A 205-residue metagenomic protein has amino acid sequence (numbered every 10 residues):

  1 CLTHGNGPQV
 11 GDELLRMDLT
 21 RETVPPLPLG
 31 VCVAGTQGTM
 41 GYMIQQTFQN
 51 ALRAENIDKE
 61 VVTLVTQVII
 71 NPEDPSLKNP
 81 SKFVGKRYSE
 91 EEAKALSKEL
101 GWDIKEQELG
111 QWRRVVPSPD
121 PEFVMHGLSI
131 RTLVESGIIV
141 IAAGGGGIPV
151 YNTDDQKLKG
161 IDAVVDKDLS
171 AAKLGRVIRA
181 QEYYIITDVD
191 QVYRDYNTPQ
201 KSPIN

Functional and structural regions predicted by a protein language model:
C1-D12, E60-V65, V140-A143, Y183-V189: Short beta-strand segments at enzyme active-site cores
G7, G11-E22, N197: Glycine-rich loop at the start of a catalytic domain that most often binds anionic cofactors/ligands
G7-G11, I70-P72, I148-V150, D190-R194: Short, active-site-adjacent cap segments at secondary-structure transitions
T20-V140: Ligand-binding beta-strand-loop-alpha-helix segment within the catalytic cores of soluble metabolic enzymes
P25-L27, T132, K159-Y184, K201-N205: Gly/Ser/Thr-rich active-site loops/lids in small-molecule metabolic enzymes that frequently grip phosphoryl groups
P72, S76-K86, G147-V164, T198-N205: Short, surface-exposed, charged loop/turn segments at secondary-structure junctions
V124, R131-L169: Catalytic-site beta-strand/loop segments enriched in glycine and acidic/polar residues
G147, I178-Y196: Glycine-rich phosphate/pyrophosphate-binding loops and their adjacent beta-strand/loop elements at enzyme active sites
